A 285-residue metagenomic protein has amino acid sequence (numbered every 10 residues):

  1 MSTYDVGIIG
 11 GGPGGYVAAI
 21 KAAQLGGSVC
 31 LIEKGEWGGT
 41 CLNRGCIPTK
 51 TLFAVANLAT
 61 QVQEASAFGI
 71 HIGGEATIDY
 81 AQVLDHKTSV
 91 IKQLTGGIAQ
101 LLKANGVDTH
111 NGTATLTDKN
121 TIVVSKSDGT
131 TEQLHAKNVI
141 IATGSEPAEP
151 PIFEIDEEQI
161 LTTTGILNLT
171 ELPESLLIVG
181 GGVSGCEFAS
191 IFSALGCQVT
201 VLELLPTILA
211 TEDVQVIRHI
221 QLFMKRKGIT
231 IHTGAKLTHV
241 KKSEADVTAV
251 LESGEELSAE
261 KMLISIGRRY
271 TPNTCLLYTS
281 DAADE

Functional and structural regions predicted by a protein language model:
S2-G11, E174-V179: Beta1/beta-strand and adjacent pyrophosphate-binding region of the FAD-binding site in flavoprotein oxidoreductases
S2-Y4, I20-G27, I32-L172, T200 (+4 more regions): Glycine-rich flavin
V6-C30, F188-S193: N-terminal Rossmann-like FAD-binding beta1-loop-alpha1 element of flavoenzymes
G10, A142-T143, T163, V179 (+1 more regions): Short, well-ordered coil/turn residues at beta-beta hairpins and beta-strand->alpha-helix junctions within
K137-N138, A142-P147, K261, S265-P272: Glycine-/small-residue-rich beta->alpha transition segments that form the dinucleotide
E171-L204, E212: Rossmann-like NAD(P)H-binding beta-loop-alpha module
Y278-D284: Conserved small/polar residues in nucleotide/adenosyl-binding loops
